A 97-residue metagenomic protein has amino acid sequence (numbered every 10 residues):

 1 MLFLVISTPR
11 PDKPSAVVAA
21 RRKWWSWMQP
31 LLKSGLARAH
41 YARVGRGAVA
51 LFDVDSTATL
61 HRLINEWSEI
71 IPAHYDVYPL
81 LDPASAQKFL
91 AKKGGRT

Functional and structural regions predicted by a protein language model:
M1-T97: Conserved, structured core segments of small domains
